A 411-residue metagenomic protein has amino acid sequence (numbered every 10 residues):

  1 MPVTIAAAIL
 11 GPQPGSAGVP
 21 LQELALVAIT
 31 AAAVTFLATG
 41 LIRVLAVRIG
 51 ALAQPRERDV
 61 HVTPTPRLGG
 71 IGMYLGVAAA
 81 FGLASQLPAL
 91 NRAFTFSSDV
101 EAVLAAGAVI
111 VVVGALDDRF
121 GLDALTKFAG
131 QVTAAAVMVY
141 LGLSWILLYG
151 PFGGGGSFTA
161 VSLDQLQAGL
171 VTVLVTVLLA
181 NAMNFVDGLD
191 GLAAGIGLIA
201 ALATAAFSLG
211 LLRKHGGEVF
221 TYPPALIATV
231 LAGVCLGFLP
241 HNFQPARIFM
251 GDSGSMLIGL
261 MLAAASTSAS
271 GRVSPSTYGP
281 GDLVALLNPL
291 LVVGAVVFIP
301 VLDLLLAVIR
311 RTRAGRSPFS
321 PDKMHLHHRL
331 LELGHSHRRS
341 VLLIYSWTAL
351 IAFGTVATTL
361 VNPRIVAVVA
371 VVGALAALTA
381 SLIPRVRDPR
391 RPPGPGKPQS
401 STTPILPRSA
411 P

Functional and structural regions predicted by a protein language model:
P2-I49, Y74-V112, T172, L192-P411: Alpha-helical transmembrane segments
Q54-L68: Juxtamembrane helix-capping/reentrant segments at transmembrane boundaries
P66-Q86, A136-L143: A generic, lipid-embedded transmembrane alpha helix
G69, D118, D187, D252 (+1 more regions): Divalent metal-coordination and catalytic microenvironments
S98-V139: Hydrophobic alpha-helical hairpins/lids featuring a short glycine-rich hinge
I110-F120, L178-G188, Q244: Membrane-water interface regions at transmembrane-helix termini and the short interhelical loops of multi-pass membrane
G150-L163: Membrane interface segments of multi-pass transport proteins and intramembrane proteases
Q167-M183, L192: Function-critical hydrophobic alpha-helical transmembrane segments in multi-pass membrane proteins
